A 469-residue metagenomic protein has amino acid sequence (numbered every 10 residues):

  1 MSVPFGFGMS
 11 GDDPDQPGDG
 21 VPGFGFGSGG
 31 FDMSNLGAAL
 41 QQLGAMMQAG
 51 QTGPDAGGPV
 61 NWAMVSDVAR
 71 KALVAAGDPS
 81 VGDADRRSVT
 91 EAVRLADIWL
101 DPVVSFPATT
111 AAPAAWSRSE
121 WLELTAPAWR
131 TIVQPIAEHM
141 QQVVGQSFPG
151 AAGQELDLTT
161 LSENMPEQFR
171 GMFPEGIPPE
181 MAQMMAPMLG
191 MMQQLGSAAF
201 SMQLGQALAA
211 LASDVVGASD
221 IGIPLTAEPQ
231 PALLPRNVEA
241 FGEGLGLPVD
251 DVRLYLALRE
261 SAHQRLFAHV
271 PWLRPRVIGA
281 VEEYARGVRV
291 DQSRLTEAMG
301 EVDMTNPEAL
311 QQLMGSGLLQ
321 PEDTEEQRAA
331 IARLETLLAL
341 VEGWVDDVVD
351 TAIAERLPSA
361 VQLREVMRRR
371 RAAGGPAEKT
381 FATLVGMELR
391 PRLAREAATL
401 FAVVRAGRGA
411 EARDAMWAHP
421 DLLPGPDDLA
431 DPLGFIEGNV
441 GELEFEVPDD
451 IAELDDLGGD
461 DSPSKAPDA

Functional and structural regions predicted by a protein language model:
M1-A152, G409-A469: N-terminal low-structure segments adjacent to metalloprotease catalytic domains across cellular compartments
S80, I177-A198, G315-L334: Intrinsically disordered, low-complexity acidic Ser/Thr-rich regulatory segments
A92-R236: Auxiliary, metal-adjacent structural segments of Zn-dependent hydrolase domains
A198-S219, F267-L319, A329-R356: Post-HExxH zinc-binding segment in Zn-dependent metallohydrolases
P224-E239, N306-T324: A short mid-domain helix/strand-loop element embedded in enzyme catalytic domains that forms or borders the active-site
V238-L258: Short pre-active-site segment immediately N-terminal to the catalytic Zn-binding motif
V252-P271, F401: Active-site recognition of the HExxH zinc-binding catalytic motif
D323-A469: Pan-zinc metallopeptidase signature
